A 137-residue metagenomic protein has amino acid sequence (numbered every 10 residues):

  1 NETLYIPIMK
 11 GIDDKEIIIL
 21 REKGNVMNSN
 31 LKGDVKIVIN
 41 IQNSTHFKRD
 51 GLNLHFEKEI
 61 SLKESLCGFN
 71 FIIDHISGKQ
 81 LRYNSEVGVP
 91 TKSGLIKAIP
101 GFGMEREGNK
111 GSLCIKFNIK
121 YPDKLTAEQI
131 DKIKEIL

Functional and structural regions predicted by a protein language model:
N1-L137: Intrinsically disordered, low-complexity linker/assembly segments
